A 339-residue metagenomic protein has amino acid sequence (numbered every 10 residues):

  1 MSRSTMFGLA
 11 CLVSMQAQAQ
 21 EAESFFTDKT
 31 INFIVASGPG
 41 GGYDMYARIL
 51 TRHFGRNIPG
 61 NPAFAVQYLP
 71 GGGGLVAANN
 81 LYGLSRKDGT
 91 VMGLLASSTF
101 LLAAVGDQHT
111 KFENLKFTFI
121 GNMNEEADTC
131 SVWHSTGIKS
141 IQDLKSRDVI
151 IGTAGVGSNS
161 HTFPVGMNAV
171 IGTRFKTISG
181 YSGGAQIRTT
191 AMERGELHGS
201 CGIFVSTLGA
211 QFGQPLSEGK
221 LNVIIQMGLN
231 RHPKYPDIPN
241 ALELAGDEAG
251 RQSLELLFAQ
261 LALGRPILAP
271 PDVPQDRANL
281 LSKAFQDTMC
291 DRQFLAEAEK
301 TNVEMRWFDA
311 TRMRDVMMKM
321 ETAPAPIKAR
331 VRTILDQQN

Functional and structural regions predicted by a protein language model:
M1-M6: Bacterial N-terminal signal peptides that target proteins for export
S14-A17: N-terminal signal peptide c-region/cleavage motif recognized by signal peptidases
Q20-G264, L335-Q337: Conserved hydrophobic/amphipathic secondary-structure segments that form or flank ligand- or partner-binding grooves
T27-K29, S217, L244, V273-N339: An extracytoplasmic/periplasmic, membrane-proximal ligand-sensing/linker region
G38-P39, P270-P274: Structural beta->alpha junctions
G264-P270: A short beta-strand structural signal in non-transmembrane regions
